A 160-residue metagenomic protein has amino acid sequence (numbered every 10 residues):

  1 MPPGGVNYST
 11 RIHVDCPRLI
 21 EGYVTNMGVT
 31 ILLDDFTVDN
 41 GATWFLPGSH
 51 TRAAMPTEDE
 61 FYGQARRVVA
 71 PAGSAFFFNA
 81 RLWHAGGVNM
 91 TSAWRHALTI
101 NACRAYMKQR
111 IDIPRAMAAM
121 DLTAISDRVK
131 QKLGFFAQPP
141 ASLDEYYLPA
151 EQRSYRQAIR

Functional and structural regions predicted by a protein language model:
M1-A42: Conserved double-stranded beta-helix
G4-G5, G22, G28, G41 (+5 more regions): Residue-identity detector for glycine
V14, L33-D35, G48, N79-A80 (+1 more regions): Residues immediately flanking
V14, V38, F45-G48, K108-Q109 (+1 more regions): Generic structural "secondary-structure junction" signal
V14-R18, E58, L82: Short, well-ordered turn and helix-capping elements at secondary-structure junctions
L33-D35, G41-W44, G48-A54, D59-G63: Ligand/cofactor pocket segment of small-molecule handling proteins
R52-A53, D59-F77, R81-L82, G87-R160: Conserved double-stranded beta-helix
